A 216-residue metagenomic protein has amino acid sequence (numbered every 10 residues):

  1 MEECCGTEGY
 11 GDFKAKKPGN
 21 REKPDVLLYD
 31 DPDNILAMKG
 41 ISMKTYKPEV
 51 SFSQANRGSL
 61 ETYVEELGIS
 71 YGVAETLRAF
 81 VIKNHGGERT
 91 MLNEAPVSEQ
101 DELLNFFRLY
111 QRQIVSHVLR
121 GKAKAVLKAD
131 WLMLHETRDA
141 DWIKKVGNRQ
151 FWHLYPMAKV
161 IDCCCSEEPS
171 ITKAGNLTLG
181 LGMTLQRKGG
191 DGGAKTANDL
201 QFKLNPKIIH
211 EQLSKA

Functional and structural regions predicted by a protein language model:
M1-P24, L28-A216: Short, positively charged
